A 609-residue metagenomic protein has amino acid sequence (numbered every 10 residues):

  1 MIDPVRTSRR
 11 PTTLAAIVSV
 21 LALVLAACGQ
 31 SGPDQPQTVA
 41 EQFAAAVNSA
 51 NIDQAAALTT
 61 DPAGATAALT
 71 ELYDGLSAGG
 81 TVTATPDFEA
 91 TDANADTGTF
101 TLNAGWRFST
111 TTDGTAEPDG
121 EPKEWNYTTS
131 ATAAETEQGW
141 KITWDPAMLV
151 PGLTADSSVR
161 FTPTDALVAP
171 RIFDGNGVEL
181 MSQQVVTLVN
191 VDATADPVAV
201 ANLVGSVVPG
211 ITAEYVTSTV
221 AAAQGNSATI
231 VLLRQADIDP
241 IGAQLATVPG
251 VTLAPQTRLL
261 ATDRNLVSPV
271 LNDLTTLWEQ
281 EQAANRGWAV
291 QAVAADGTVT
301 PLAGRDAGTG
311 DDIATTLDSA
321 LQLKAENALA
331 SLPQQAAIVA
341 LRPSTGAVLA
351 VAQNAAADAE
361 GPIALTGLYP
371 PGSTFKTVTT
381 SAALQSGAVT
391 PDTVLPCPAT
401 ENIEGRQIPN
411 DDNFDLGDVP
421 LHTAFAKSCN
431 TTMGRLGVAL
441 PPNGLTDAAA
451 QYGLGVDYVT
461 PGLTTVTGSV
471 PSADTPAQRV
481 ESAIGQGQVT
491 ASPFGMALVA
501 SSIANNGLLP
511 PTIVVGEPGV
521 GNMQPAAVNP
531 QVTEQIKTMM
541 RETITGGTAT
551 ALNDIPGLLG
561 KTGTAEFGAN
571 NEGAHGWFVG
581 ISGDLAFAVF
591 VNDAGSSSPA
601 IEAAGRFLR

Functional and structural regions predicted by a protein language model:
M1-S19, Q30-P36: N-terminal export and membrane-targeting signals
V24-A27: C-terminal motif of bacterial Sec signal peptides marking the signal peptidase cleavage site
G29-Q30, A50-N51, E89-T91, A95-G98 (+4 more regions): Conserved SxxK-family serine transpeptidase/carboxypeptidase catalytic domain of penicillin-binding proteins
S31-T38, Q42, I52-T101, F108-T112: Short solvent-exposed beta->alpha transition segments
P118-T162: Short beta-strand edge/turn micro-motifs at domain boundaries
K141-D145, L149-P151, R160-I172, E179-G310 (+2 more regions): Small/polar-residue-rich segments within soluble enzyme cores
L149-A166, F173, M181-A199, G287-F375 (+4 more regions): Short pre-catalytic segments that frame enzyme active sites
A336, R342-G367, A382, S386-D593: Beta-lactam-recognizing serine transpeptidase/beta-lactamase-like catalytic domain environment
